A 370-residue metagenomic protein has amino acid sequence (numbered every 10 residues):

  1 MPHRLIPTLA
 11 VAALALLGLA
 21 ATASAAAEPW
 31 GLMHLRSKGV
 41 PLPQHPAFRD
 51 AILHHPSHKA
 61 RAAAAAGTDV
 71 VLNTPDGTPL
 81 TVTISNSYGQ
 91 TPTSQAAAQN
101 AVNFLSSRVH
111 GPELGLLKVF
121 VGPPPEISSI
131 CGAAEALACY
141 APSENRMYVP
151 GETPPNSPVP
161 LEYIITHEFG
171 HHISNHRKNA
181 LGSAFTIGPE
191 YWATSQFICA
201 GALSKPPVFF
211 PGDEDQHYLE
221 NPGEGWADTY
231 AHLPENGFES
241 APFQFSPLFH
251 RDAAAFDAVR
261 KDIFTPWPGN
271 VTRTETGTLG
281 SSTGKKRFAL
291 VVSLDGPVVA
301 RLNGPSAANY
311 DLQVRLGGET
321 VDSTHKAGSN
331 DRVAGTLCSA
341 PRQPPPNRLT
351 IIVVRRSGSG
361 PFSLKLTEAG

Functional and structural regions predicted by a protein language model:
M1-T78, P268-T276, K286-A289, D295-G296 (+4 more regions): N-terminal low-structure segments adjacent to metalloprotease catalytic domains across cellular compartments
A27, L80-S143: Auxiliary, metal-adjacent structural segments of Zn-dependent hydrolase domains
A97-N100, F104, P160, I164-E168 (+3 more regions): Extracytoplasmic/secreted proteins, especially bacterial periplasmic and envelope-associated proteins
R108-G122, L181-F185, E239-H250: Surface-exposed patches in mature extracellular/periplasmic domains of secreted proteins
M147-T166, H217-Y218: Short pre-active-site segment immediately N-terminal to the catalytic Zn-binding motif
F169-P189: Catalytic Zn2+-binding segment of zinc metalloproteases
E190-T272: Metalloprotease/metallohydrolase-associated module, dominated by Zn2+-dependent proteases
L279-R332, L337-P361, E368-G370: Acidic, Ser/Thr/Pro-rich low-complexity intrinsically disordered segments
